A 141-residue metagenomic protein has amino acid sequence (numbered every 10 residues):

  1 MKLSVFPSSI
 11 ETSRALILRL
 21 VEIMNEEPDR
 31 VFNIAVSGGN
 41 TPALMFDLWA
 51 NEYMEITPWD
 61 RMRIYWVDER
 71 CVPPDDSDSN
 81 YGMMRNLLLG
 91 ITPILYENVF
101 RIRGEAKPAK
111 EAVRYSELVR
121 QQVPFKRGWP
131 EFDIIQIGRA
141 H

Functional and structural regions predicted by a protein language model:
M1-I34: N-terminal glycine-/serine-/threonine-rich phosphate-binding loop
M1-L3, S37-L48, E69-D75: Short, mixed-charge, low-aromatic patches
P7-E11, N40, A106-K107: Short beta->alpha linker loops
I17, A43, Y81: Short amphipathic alpha-helical segment that frequently serves as the phosphate-/nucleotide-binding helix
L20-V21, L44-Y53, R85-L88, S116-R120: Short, well-ordered amphipathic alpha-helices
N25, D29-Y53: Glycine-rich N-terminal segment of FAD-binding domains in flavoprotein oxidoreductases, spanning the beta-loop-helix
P58-Q136: Ligand-binding beta-strand-loop-alpha-helix segment within the catalytic cores of soluble metabolic enzymes
A140-H141: Conserved small/polar residues in nucleotide/adenosyl-binding loops
